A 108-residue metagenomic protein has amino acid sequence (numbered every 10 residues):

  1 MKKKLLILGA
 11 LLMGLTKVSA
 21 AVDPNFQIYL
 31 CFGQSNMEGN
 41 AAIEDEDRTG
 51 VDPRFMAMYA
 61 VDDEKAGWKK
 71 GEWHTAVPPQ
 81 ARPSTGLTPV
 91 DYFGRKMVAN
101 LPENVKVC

Functional and structural regions predicted by a protein language model:
L5-G14: Sec-dependent N-terminal signal peptides
A20-C108: Cell-envelope and extracellular/periplasmic
